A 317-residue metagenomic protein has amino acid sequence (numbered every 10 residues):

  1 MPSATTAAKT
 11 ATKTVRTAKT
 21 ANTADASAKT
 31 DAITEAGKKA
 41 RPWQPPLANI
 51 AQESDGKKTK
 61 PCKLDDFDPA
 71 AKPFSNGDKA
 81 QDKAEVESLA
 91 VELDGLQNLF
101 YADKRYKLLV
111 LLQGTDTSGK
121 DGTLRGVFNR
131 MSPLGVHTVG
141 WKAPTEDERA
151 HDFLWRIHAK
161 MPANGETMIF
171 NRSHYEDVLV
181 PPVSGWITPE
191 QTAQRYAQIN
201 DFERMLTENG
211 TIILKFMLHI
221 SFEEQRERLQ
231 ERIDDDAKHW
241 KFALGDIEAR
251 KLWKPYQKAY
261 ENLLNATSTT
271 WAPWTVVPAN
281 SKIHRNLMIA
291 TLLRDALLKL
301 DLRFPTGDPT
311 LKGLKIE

Functional and structural regions predicted by a protein language model:
P2-K13, A18-K19, A26-A90: Charged, amphipathic alpha-helical linker segments immediately N-terminal to NTP-binding catalytic cores
F74-E85, L134-Y196: Conserved nucleotide-sensing/catalytic segment adjacent to the nucleotide-binding pocket in NTP-handling enzymes
E92-Y101: Pre-Walker A adenine-sensing motif
V110-Q113, T211-E224, L244-E248, T269-R285: Phosphate-binding beta-loop-alpha motif at adenosine-nucleotide cofactor sites
L111-F128: Glycine-rich phosphate-binding P-loop
N129-T138, D301: Post-Walker A helix-loop "phosphate-sensing" segment adjacent to the P-loop in P-loop NTPases
V180-Q198, L206-K258, P305-K312: A glycine- and Lys/Arg-enriched "phosphate-lid" helix/loop adjacent to the NTP-binding pocket of small-molecule kinases
K258-E317: NTP-dependent small-molecule kinase module
